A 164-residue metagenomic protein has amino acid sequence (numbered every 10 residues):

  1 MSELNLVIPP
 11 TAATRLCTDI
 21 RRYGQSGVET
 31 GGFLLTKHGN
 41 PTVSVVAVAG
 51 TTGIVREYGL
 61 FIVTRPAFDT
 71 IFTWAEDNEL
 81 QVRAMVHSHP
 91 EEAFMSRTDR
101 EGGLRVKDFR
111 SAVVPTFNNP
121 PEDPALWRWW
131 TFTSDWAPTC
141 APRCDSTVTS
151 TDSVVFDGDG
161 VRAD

Functional and structural regions predicted by a protein language model:
M1-V82, E91-D164: Conserved beta-strand-loop surface patch within small alpha/beta domains used for substrate/adaptor or ligand engagement
S88: Residue-level "edge-of-site" marker
